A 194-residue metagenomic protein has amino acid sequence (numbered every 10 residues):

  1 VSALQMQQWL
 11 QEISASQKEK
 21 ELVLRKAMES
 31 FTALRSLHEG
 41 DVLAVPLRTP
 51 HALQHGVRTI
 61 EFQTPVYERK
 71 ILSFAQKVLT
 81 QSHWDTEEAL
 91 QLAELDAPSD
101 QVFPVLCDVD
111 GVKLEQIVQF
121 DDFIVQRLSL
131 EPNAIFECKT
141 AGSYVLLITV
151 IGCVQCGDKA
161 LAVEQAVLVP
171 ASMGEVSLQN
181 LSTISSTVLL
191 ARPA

Functional and structural regions predicted by a protein language model:
V1-E39, Q54-I151, L190: Active-site region of the double-stranded beta-helix
T32-A44, G157-S177: Short acidic-glycine-tyrosine-enriched beta hairpin
P46-R48, G56, L130-A134, G142 (+2 more regions): Tight coil/turn sites that cap or link beta-strands
T49-E68, A160, A171-A194: Ligand-binding loop in jelly-roll beta-barrel domains
Q126, F136-K139, C156-K159, S177-N180: Extended hydrophobic-aromatic, low-complexity segments
L128, G152, E164, L178 (+1 more regions): Hydrophobic, well-ordered secondary-structure elements that form the walls of internal hydrophobic environments
L146-V150, C156, L168-S172, L189-R192: Active-site pocket scaffolds in enzymes
